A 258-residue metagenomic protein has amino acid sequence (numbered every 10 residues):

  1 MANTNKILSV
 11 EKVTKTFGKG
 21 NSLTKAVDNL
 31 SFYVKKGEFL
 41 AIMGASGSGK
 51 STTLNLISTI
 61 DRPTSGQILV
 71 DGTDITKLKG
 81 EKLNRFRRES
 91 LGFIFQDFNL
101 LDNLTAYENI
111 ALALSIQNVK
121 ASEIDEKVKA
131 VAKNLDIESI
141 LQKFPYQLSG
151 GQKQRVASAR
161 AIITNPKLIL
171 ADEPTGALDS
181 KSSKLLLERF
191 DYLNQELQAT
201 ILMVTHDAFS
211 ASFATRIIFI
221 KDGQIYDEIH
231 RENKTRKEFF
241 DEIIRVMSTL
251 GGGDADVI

Functional and structural regions predicted by a protein language model:
S58: Helix-to-loop junction immediately C-terminal to a conserved catalytic motif
G66-D74: Conserved ABC transporter NBD signature motif
L104-L112: Short coil-to-helix segment of the ABC ATPase nucleotide-binding domain corresponding to the Q-loop/switch region
F144-L148, Q152: Conserved ABC ATPase signature
I163-K167: A short, proline-enriched helix->beta-strand linker immediately N-terminal to the Walker B motif in ABC-type P-loop
I169-D172: Catalytic Walker B motif of ABC-type/P-loop ATPase nucleotide-binding domains
Q224-T249: Conserved beta-strand-loop-alpha-helix hinge in the C-terminal portion of ABC ATPase nucleotide-binding domains
